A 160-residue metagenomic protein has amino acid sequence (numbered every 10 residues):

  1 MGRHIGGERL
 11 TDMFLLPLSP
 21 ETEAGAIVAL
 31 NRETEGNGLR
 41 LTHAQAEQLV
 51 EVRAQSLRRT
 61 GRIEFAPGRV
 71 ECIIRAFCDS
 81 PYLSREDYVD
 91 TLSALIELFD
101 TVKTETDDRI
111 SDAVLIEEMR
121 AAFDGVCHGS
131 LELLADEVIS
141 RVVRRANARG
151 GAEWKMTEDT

Functional and structural regions predicted by a protein language model:
M1, M13, S19, A66-P67 (+2 more regions): Intrinsic structural disorder
G2-S56: Short terminal alpha-helical segments
R3, R145-T160: Short acidic DE-rich linear segments
R9, T22-A24, L133, W154-D159: Intrinsic disorder/low-complexity segments enriched in polar/small residues
L39-A44, Q48-G151: Acidic, low-complexity, intrinsically disordered interaction modules
